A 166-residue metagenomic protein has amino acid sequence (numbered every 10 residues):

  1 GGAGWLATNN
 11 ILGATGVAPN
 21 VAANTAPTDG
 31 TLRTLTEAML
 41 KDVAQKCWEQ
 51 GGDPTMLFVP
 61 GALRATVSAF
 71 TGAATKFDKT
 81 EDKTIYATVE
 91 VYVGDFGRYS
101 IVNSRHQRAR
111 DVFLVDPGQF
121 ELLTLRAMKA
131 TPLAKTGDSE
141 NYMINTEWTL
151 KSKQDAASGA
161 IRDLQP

Functional and structural regions predicted by a protein language model:
G1-K46, G52-D53, A65-P166: Sequence/fold signature of self-assembling virion shell proteins
T55-L63: Acidic/histidine-rich, metal-coordinating catalytic segments
